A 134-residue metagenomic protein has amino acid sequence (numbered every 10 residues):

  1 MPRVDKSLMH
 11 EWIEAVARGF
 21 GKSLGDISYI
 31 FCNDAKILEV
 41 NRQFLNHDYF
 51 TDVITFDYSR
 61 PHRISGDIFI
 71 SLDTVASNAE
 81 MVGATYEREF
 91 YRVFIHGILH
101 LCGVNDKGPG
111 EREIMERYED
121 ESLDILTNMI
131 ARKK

Functional and structural regions predicted by a protein language model:
M1-Y91, C102-K134: An acidic/histidine-cluster motif and surrounding catalytic segment that typifies divalent-metal-assisted enzyme active
L99: Conserved ATP-binding N-box helix of the HATPase_c
